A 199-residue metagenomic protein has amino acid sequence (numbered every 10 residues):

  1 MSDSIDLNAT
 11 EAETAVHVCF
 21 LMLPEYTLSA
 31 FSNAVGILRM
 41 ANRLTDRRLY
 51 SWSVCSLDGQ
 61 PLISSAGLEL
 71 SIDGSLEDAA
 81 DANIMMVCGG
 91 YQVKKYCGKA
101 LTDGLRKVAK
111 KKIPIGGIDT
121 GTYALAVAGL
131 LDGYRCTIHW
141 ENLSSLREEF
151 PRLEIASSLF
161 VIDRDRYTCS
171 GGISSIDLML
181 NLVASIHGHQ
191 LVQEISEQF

Functional and structural regions predicted by a protein language model:
M1-I115, A124-V127, L180, A184 (+1 more regions): Extended, subdomain-level signal for the structured scaffold at the beginning of enzyme domains
S56-D58, G74, W140, L159 (+1 more regions): Residues at the C-termini of beta-strands that transition into short coil/loop
D58, D81, A156, I162-D163: A generic structural signal for well-ordered coil/turn residues at beta-strand boundaries that shape enzyme active-site
K95, K99-T102, T137-W140, S144 (+2 more regions): Short, amphipathic alpha-helical segments
T122-A124, L143-S144: Short gly/pro/ser/thr-enriched loop/turn and capping motifs at secondary-structure boundaries
L131-I162, E194-I195, F199: A conserved active-site-flanking secondary-structure segment within enzyme catalytic domains
S157-E197: Conserved anion/nucleotide-ligand pocket segment
